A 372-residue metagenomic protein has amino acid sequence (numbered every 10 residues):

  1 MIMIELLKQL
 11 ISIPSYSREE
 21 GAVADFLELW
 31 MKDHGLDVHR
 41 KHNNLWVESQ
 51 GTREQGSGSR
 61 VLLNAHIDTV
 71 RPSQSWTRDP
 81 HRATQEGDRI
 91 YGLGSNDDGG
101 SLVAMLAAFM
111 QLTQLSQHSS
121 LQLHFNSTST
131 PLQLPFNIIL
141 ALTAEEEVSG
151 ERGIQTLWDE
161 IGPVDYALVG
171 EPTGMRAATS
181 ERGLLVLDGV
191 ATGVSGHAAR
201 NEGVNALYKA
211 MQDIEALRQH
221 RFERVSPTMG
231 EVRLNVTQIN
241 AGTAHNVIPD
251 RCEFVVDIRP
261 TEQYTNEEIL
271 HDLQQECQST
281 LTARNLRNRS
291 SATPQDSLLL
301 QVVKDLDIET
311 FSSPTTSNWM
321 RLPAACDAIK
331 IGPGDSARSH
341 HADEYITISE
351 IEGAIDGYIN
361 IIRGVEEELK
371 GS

Functional and structural regions predicted by a protein language model:
M1-I2, K32-L36, K41-N43, S49-Q50 (+5 more regions): Short glycine/proline-enriched coil/turn segments at helix->beta-strand junctions
M1-S95: Acidic/His- and Gly-rich active-site-bordering loop/insert found across diverse amide/peptide-bond hydrolases
L10, P14, M31, E171 (+2 more regions): Residue-level signal for inorganic ion chemistry
E54-G56, E86-D88, A108-I139, L217-P227 (+2 more regions): Phosphate-handling active-site elements
G99, V103-H118, L123-S180, V186 (+1 more regions): Acidic/histidine-rich catalytic neighborhood of metal-dependent amide-processing enzymes
A177-S180, L185-S372: Metal-dependent amide/peptide-bond hydrolase catalytic core, centered on the "pita-bread" metallohydrolase fold
